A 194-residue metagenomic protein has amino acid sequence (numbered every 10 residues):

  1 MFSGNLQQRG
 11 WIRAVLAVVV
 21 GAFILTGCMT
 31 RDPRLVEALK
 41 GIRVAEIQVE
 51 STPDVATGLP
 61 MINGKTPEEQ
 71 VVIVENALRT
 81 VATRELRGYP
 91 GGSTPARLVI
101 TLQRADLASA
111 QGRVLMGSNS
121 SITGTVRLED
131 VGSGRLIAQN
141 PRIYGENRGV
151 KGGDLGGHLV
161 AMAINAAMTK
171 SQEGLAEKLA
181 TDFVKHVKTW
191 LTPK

Functional and structural regions predicted by a protein language model:
M1-T30: Sec-dependent bacterial lipoprotein signal peptides
G4, T26-N76, T192-K194: A structural "domain/chain start" motif
E68-A77, K170-K178: Soluble non-cytosolic domains of exported or imported proteins
R79, T83-R87, G91, L107 (+3 more regions): Sec-exported extracytoplasmic/periplasmic mature domains
G91-G153, H158, N165: Surface-exposed short loop/turn segments
L155-K194: C-terminal/domain-edge helix-coil "capping" segments
